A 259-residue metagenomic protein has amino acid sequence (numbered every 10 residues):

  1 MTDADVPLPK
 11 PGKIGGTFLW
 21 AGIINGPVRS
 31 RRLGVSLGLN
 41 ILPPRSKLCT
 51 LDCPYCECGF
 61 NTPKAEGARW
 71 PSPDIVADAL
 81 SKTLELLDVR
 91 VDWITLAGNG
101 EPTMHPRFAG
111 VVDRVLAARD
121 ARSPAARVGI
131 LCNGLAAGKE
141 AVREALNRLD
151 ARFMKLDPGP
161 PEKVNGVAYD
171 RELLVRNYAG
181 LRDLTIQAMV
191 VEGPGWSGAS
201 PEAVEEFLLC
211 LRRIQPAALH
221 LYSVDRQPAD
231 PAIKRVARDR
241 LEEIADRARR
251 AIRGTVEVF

Functional and structural regions predicted by a protein language model:
M1-R32, E192-F259: Auxiliary Fe-S-binding modules of radical SAM enzymes
I23-P27, N40-L42, T83: Short secondary-structure capping/turn segments at boundaries of alpha-helices and beta-strands
R32-D74: Canonical Radical SAM [4Fe-4S] cluster-binding loop centered on the CxxxCxxC motif and its immediate flanking residues
S36-G38, W93, F153, T185: Short hydrophobic-acidic sequence motifs that mark active-site Asp/Glu residues
S46, E101-P102: Short strand->helix junction
G59-T95, R107-G110: Conserved alpha-helical substructure of the radical SAM core
T95-E101, N133: Glycine-rich beta-strand-to-loop/alpha-helix junction loops that act as flexible
M104-K234: Conserved AdoMet/S-adenosylmethionine-binding subsite of the radical SAM
